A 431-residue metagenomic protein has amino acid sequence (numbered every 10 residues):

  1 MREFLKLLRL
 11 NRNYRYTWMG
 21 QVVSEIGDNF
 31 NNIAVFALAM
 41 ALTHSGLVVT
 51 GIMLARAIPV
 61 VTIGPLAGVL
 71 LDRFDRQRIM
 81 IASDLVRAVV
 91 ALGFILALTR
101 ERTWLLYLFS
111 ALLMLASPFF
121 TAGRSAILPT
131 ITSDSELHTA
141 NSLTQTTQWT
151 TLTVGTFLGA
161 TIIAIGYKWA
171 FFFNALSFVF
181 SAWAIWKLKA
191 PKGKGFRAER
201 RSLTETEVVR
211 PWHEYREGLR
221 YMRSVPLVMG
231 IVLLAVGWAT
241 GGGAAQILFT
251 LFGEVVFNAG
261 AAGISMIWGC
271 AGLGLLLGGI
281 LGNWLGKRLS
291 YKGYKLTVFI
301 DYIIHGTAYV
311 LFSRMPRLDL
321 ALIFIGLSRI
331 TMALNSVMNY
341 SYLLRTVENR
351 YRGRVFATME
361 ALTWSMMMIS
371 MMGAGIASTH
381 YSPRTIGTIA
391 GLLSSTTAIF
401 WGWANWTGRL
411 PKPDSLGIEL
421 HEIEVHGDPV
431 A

Functional and structural regions predicted by a protein language model:
M1-Y14, P191-L233, H421-D428: Juxtamembrane intracellular "pre-TM" segments in multi-pass secondary transporters
R2-I58, R220-A271: Helix-loop boundary and gating motifs at the non-cytosolic
L10, A41, D72-R73, T99 (+6 more regions): Membrane-helix boundary and inter-helical linker elements of multi-pass secondary transporters
R15, G46-L47, Q77-R78, T103-W104 (+8 more regions): Residues that define the loop-to-transmembrane-helix transition and helix capping in multi-pass membrane transporters
R15-I33, M53-L71, D75-V90, L105-I163 (+8 more regions): Substrate-agnostic recognition of the 12-TM MFS/MFS-like secondary transporter fold
I33-H44, F94-R100, V154-F173, V255-V256 (+1 more regions): Transmembrane alpha-helix termini and helix-breaking/packing motifs in multi-pass membrane transporters
I52, T62-L66, I79, G93 (+4 more regions): C-terminal transmembrane bundle of multi-pass solute transporters/carriers
A126, T130, F171-L203, G402-G417: Helix-loop junctions on the cytosolic side of multi-pass membrane transporters, especially the intracellular loop
